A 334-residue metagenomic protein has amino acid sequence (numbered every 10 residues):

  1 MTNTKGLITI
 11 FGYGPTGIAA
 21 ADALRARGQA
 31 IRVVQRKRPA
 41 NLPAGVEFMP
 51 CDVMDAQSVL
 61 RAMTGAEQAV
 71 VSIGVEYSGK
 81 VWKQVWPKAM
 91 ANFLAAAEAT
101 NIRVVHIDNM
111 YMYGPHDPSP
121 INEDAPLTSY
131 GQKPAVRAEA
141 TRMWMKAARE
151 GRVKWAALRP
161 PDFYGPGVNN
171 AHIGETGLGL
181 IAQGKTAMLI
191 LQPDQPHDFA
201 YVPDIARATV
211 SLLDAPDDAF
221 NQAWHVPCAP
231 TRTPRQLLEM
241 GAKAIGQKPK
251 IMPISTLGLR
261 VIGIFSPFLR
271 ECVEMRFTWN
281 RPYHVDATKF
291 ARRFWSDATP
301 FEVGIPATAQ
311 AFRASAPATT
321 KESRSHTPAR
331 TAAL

Functional and structural regions predicted by a protein language model:
M1, A208-C272, A287, R292 (+1 more regions): Mid/C-terminal beta-alpha module of Rossmann-like enzyme folds, strongest in SDR-family dehydrogenases/epimerases
I8-G12: Conserved N-terminal Rossmann-fold NAD(P)-binding element of oxidoreductases
T16: Hydrophobic/small residue at the entry helix of a nucleotide-binding pocket
P39-L42, V46-T100: NAD(P)H-binding glycine-rich loop region in Rossmannoid oxidoreductase-like domains and their noncatalytic homologs
A91-A138: Conserved Rossmann-fold NAD(P)-dependent oxidoreductase catalytic core, especially the SDR/UDP-sugar
N109, R142-G167: Conserved beta-loop-beta element that borders a ligand/cofactor-binding pocket
P161-A171, L191-P203, C228: Glycine-rich "substrate-gating" loop/helix at the edge of Rossmann-like oxidoreductase active sites
G179-A200, S211-L212, D218: A conserved pocket-lining segment of Rossmann-fold NAD(P)-dependent short-chain dehydrogenase/reductase
